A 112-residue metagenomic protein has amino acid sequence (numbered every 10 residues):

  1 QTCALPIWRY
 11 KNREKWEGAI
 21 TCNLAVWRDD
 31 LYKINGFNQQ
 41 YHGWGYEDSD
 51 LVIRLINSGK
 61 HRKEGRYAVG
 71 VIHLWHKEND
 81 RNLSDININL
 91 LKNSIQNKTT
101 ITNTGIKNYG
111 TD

Functional and structural regions predicted by a protein language model:
T2-L5: Short, small-residue-biased leader/transition segments that mark boundaries at the very start of proteins
R9-K15: Short, P/G- and charge-enriched loop/turn segments at secondary-structure junctions
K15-A19, R81: Short acidic/polar alpha-helix capping motifs at helix-coil junctions
G18-N35, H42-H61, R66-Y67: A short, conserved alpha-helix in the catalytic core of glycosyltransferases
Q40-H42, R81: A generic structural signal for short coil/turn motifs at secondary-structure boundaries
G65-N82: Active-site donor/metal-binding and catalytic loop motifs of nucleotide-sugar-dependent glycosylation enzymes
N82-I106: Catalytic core of nucleotide-sugar-dependent glycosyltransferases
G110-D112: Intrinsically disordered, low-complexity terminal/linker regions enriched in Pro/Ser/Gly and acidic residues
